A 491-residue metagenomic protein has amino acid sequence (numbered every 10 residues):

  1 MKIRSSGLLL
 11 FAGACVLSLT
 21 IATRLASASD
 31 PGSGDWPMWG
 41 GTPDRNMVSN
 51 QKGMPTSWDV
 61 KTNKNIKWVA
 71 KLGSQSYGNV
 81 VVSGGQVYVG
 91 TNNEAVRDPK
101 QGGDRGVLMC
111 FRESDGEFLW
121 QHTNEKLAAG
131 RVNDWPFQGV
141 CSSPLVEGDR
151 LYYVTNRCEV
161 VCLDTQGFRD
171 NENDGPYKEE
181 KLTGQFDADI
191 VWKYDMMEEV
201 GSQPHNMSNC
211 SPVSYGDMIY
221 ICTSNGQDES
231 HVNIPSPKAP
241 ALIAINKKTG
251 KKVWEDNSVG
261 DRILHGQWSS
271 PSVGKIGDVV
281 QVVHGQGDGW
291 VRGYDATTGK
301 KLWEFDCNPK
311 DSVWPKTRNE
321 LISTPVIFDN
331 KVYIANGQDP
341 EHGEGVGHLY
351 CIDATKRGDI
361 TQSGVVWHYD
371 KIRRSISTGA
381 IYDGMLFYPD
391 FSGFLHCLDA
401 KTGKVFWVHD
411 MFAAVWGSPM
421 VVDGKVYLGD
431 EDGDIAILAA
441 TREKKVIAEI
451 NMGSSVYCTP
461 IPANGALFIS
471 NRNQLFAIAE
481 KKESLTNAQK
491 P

Functional and structural regions predicted by a protein language model:
M1-G7: N-terminal secretory signal peptides that target proteins for export/translocation
I3, A12, T486-Q489: Short, basic, low-complexity termini and linkers enriched in Ser/Thr/Gly/Pro that act as targeting/leader peptides
G7-L8, N46: Residue-level detector of intrinsically disordered terminal segments
L10-R24: Bacterial N-terminal signal peptides
R24-P491: Noncatalytic, solvent-exposed loop/strand surfaces of beta-propeller-type extracellular/periplasmic domains
